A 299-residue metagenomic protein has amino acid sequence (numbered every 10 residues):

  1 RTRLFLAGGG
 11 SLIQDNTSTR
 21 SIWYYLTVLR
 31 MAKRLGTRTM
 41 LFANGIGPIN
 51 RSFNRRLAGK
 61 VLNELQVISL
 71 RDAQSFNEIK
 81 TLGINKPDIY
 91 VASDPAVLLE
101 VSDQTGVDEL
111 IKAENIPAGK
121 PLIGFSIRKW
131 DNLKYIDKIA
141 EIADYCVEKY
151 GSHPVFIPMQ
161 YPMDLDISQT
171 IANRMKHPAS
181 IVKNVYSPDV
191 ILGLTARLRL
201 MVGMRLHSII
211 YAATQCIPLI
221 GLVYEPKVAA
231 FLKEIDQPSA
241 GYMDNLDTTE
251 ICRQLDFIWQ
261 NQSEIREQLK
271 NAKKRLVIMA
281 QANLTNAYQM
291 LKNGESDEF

Functional and structural regions predicted by a protein language model:
R1-F299: Active-site anion-handling motifs in enzyme catalytic cores
